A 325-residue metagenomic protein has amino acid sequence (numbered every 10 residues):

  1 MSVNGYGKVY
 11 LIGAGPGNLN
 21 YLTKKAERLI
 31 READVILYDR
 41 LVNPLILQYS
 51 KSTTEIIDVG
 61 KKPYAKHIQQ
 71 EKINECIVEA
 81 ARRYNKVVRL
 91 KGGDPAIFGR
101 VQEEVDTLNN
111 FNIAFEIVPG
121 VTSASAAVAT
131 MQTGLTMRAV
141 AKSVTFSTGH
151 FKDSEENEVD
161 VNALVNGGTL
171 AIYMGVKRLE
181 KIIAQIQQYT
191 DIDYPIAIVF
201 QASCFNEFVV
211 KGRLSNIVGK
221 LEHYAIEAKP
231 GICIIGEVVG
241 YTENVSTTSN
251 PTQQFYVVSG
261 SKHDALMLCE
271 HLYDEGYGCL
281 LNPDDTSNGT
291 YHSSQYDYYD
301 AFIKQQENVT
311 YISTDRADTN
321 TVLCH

Functional and structural regions predicted by a protein language model:
S2-K62, A163, E275, D284-N288 (+1 more regions): Glycine-rich, flexible N-terminal cofactor/catalytic loop recognition
Y6-V9, N85-V87, F151-G278, P283-N308 (+1 more regions): A contiguous loop/helix-start segment that scaffolds small-molecule binding in enzyme catalytic cores
G17-N18, G93-F98, V121-S123, V176-L179 (+2 more regions): Gly/Ser/Thr-rich loops at beta-strand to alpha-helix junctions that form or flank small-molecule/cofactor-binding
L37-D39, D58, V88-K91, F115-G120 (+7 more regions): General beta-strand structural signal in soluble alpha/beta enzymes
L41-N43, V59-A65, V121-S123, A141-S143 (+4 more regions): Short, acidic/turn-prone active-site loops that include or flank metal/cofactor- and phosphate-binding residues
L45-C76, A80-K86, T190-P195, H325: P-loop/Walker A phosphate-binding loop and immediately adjacent motor/lid segment at beta-alpha junctions
T53-I56, E75, D106, Q132-R138 (+3 more regions): Short, hinge-like loop/turn segments at secondary-structure boundaries
D94-I97, V101-N166, S287-Y299, N308-Y311: Class I SAM-dependent methyltransferase SAM-binding "motif I" and its flanking Rossmann-like core
